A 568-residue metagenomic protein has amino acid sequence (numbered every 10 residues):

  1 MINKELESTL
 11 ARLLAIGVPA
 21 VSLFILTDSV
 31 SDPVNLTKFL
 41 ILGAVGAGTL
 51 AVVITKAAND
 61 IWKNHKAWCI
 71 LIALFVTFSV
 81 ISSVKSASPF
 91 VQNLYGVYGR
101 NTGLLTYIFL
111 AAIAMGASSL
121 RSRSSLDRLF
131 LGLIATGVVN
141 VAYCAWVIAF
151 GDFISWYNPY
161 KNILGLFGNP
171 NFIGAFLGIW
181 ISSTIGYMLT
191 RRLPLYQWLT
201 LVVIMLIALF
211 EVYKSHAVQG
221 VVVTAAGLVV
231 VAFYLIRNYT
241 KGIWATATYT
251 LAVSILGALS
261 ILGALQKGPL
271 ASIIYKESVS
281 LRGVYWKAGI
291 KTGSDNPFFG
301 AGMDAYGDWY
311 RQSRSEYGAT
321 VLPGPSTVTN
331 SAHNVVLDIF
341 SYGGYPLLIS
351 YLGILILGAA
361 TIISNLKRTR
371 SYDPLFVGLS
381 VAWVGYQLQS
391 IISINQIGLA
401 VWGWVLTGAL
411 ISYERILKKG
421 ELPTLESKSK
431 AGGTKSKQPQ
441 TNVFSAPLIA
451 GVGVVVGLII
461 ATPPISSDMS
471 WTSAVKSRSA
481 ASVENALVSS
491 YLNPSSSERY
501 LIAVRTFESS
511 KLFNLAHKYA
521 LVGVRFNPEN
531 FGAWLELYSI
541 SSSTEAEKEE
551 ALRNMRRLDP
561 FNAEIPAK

Functional and structural regions predicted by a protein language model:
M1-G99, L110-A135, Y187-V202, V229-L251 (+8 more regions): Transmembrane signal-anchor hairpin modules in multi-pass inner-membrane enzymes, especially those that act on
I2-T27, I41-V53, I72-S83, G103-S119 (+9 more regions): Alpha-helical transmembrane segments of multi-pass inner-membrane proteins
S29-D32, N93-G96, Y213-V218, S390-I397: Membrane-interface helix caps and helix-loop-helix hairpins in membrane proteins
Q92, D152-L164, K276-V279, K287-T292 (+1 more regions): Interfacial juxtamembrane loops and adjacent helix segments that form the catalytic/substrate-binding surfaces
N162, T224-L228, G257-S294, D308-R311 (+2 more regions): Flexible juxtamembrane loops connecting transmembrane helices in multi-pass membrane enzymes that build or modify
V284-K287, K291, D308, D338 (+2 more regions): Solvent-exposed, polar/charged alpha-helical surfaces in well-ordered, non-transmembrane soluble domains, broadly
L512, T544-E547: Residues in the short coil linking paired helices within alpha-helical repeat scaffolds
